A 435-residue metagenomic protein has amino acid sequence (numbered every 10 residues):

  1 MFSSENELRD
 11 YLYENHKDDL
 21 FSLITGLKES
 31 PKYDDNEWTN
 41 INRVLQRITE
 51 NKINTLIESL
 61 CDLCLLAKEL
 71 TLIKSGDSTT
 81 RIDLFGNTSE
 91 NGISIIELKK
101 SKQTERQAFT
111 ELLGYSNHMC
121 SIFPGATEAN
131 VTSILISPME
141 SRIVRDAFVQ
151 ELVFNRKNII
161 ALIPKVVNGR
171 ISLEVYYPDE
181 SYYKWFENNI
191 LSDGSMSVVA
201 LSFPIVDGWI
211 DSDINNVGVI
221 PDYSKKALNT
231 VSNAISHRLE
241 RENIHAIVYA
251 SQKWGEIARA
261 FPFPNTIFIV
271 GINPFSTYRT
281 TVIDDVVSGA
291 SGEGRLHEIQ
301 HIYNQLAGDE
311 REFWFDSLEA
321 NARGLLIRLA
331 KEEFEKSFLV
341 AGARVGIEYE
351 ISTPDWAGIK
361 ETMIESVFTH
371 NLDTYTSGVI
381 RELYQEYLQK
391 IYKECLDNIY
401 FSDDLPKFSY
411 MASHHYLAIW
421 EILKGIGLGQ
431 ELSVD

Functional and structural regions predicted by a protein language model:
M1-D435: Charged, terminal alpha-helix-loop-beta segments that serve as non-catalytic nucleic-acid engagement and/or assembly
